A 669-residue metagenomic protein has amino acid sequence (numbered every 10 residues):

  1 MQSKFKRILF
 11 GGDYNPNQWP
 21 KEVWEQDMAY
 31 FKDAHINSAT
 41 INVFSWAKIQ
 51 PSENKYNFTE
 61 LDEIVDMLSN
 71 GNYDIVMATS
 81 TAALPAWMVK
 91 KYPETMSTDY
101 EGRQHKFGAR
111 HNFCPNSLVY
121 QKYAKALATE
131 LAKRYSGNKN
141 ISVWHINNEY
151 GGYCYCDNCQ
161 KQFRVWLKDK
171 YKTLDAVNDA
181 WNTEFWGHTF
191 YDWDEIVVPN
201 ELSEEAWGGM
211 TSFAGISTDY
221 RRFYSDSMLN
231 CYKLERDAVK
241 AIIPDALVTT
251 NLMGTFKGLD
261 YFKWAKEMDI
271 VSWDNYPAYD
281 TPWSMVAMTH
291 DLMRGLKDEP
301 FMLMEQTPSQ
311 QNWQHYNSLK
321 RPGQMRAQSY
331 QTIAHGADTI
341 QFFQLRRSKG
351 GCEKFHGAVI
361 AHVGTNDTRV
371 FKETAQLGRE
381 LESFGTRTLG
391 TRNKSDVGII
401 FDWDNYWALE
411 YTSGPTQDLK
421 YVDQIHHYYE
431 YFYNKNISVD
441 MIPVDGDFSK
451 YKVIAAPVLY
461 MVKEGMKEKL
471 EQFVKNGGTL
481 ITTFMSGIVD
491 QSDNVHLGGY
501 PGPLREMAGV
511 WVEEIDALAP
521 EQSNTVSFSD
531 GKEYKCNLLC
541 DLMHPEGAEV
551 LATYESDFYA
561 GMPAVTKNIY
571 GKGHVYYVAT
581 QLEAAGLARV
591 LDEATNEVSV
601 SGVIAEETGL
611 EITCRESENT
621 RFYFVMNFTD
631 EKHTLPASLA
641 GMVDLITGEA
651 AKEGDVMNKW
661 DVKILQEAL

Functional and structural regions predicted by a protein language model:
M1-V23, M28-S38: An acidic-aromatic substrate-binding cleft motif
K6-I8, H35-N37, S69-I75, G137-S142 (+6 more regions): Short, well-ordered coil/turn segments that N-cap beta-strands
L9-W19, F44-T59, K106-K125, N147-C154 (+6 more regions): The substrate-binding groove and active-site-proximal loops of carbohydrate-active enzymes, especially glycoside
G12, F31, A39, L68 (+9 more regions): Conserved, mostly hydrophobic/aromatic
Q18-D33, A124-E130, M253-W264, R321-S329: Short, acidic/polar
Q26-K32, T40-R103, A132, E235-I242 (+1 more regions): Aromatic-lined substrate-binding rim segments of carbohydrate-active enzymes
G102-I270, D274-D291: Polysaccharide-binding and catalytic clefts of secreted carbohydrate-active enzymes
I196-N200, D245, G254, A265 (+1 more regions): Carbohydrate-binding surfaces of carbohydrate-active enzymes
